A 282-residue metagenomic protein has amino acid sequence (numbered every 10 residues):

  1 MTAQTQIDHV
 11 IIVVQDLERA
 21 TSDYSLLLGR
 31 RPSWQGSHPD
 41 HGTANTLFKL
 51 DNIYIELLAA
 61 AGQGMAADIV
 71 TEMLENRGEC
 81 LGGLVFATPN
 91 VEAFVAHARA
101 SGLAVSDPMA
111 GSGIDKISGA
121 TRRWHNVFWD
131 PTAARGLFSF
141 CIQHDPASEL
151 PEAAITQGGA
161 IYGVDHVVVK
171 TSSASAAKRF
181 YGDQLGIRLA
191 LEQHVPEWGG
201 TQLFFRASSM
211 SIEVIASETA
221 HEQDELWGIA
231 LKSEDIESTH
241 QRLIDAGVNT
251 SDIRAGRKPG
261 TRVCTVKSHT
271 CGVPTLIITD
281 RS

Functional and structural regions predicted by a protein language model:
M1-L17, E79-F86, F140-A176, L226-I229: N-terminal beta-strand motif that seeds the catalytic metal site of vicinal oxygen chelate
T2-A3, D16, L47-K49, M73-E79 (+5 more regions): Short, low-complexity cationic-aromatic patches
I12-A61, A100-G102, S106-R122, I161-Y162 (+3 more regions): Core segments of cupin and vicinal oxygen chelate
S33-W34, M65-I69, E149-A153, V214: A short, acidic/glycine-rich surface segment
D51-F86, V91-A110: Active-site-adjacent scaffolding segments
E56, E92-A160, L203-S208, I212-E213 (+1 more regions): Vicinal oxygen chelate
G199-D245: Intrinsically disordered, low-complexity segments enriched in Gly and acidic/Ser/Thr residues that form flexible
